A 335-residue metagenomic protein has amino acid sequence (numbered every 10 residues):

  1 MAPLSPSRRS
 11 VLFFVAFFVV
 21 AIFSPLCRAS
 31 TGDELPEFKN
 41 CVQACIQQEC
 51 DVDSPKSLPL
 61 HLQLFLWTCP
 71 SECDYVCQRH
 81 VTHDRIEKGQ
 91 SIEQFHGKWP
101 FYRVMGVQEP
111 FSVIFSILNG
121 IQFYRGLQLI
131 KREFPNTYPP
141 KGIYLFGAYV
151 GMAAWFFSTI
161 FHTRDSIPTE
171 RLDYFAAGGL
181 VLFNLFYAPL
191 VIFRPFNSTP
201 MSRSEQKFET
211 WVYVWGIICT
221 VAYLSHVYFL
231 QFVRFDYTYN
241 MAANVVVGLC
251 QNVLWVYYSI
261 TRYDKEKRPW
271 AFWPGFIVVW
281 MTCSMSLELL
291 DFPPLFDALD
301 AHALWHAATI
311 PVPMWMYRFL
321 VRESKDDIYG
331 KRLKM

Functional and structural regions predicted by a protein language model:
A2-P6, M335: C-terminal regulatory/interaction regions
S5-V11, G142, W211: N-terminal membrane topogenic signal
R8-A29: Cleavable N-terminal signal peptides of Sec/SRP-targeted secreted and luminal proteins
S24-M335: Multi-pass alpha-helical transmembrane bundles in non-GPCR membrane proteins that perform intramembrane catalysis
